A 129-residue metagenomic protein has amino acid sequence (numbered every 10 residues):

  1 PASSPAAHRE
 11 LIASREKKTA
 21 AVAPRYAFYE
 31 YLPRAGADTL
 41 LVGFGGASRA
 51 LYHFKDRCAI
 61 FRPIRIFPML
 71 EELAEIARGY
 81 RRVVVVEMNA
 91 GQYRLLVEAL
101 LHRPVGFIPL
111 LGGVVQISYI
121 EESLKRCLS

Functional and structural regions predicted by a protein language model:
P1-S129: Flexible, low-complexity linker and terminal segments
